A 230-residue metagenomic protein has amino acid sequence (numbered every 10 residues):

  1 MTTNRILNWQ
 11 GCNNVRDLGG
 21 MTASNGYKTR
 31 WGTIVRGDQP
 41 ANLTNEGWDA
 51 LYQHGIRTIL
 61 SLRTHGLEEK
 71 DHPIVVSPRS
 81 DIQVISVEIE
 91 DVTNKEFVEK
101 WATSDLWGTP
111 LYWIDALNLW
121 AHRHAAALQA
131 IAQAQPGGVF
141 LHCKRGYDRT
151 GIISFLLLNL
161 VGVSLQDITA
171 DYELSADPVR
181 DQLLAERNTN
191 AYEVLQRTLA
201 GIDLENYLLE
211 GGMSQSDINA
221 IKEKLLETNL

Functional and structural regions predicted by a protein language model:
M1-F140, I152-L230: Cys-dependent protein tyrosine phosphatase-like superfamily
R145, R149-T150: Ser/Thr-glycine-rich phosphate-binding loops at phosphate-binding pockets of nucleotides, nucleotide cofactors
